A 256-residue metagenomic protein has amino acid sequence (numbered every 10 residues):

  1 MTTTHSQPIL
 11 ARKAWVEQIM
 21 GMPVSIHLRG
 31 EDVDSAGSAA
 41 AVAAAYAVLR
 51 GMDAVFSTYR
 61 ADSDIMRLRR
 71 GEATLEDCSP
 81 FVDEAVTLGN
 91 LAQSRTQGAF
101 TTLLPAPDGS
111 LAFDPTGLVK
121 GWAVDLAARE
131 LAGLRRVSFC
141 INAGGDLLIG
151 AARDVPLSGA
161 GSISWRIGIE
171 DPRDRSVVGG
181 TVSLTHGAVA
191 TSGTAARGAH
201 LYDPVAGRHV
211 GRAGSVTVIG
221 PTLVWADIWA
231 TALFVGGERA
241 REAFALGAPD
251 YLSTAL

Functional and structural regions predicted by a protein language model:
M1-L256: Mature catalytic core of soluble alpha/beta enzymes
